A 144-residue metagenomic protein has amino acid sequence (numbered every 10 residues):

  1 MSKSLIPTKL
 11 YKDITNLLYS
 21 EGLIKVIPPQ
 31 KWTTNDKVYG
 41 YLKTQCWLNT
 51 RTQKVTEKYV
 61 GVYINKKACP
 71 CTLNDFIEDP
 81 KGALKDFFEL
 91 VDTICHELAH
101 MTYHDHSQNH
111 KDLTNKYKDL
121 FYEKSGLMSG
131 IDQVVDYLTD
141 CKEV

Functional and structural regions predicted by a protein language model:
M1-D92, M101-V144: Active-site-proximal or metal-binding-adjacent scaffold patches in catalytic folds
E97: Walker B catalytic acidic pair
